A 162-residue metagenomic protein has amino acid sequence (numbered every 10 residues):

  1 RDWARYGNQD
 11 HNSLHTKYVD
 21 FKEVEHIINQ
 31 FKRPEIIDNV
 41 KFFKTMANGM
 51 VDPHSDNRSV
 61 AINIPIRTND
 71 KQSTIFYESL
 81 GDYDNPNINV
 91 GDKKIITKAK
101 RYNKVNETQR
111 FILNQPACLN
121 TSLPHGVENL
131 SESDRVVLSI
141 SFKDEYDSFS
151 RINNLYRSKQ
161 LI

Functional and structural regions predicted by a protein language model:
R1-N57: Signature of the catalytic double-stranded beta-helix
Y6, Y18, I75-Y77, Y83 (+3 more regions): Sequence-level detector for tyrosine residue identity
G7-D10, V19-E25, G81, Q115 (+2 more regions): Generic alpha-helical secondary structure signal
F21, F31, F42-F43, F76 (+3 more regions): Phenylalanine-focused residue identity feature
E23-E25, Q30, E35, E78 (+4 more regions): Glutamate identity and glutamate-enriched acidic tracts
E35-P116: Catalytic core of non-heme Fe(II) oxygenases with the double-stranded beta-helix
N87-I162: Catalytic core of Fe(II)/2-oxoglutarate
